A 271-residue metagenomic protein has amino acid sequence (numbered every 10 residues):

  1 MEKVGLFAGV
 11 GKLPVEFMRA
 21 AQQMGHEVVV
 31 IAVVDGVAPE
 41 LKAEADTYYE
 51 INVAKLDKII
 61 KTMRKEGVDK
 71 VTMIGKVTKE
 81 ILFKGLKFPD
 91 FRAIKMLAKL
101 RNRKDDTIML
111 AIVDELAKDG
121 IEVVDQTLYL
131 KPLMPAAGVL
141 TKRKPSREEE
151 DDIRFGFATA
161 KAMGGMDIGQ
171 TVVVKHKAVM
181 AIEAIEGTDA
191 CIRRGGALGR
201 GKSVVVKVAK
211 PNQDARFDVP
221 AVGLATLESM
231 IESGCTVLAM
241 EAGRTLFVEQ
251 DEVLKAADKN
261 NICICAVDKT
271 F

Functional and structural regions predicted by a protein language model:
M1-K3, M24-E27, A45, E66-D69 (+6 more regions): Short coil/turn connectors at secondary-structure junctions
E2-K12, I182, D214-F217, R244-T245: Short, glycine-rich nucleotide/cofactor-binding loops
E2-V33: N-terminal basic/disordered segments at the start of proteins
L6-A8, V30-I31, V71-I74, D105 (+5 more regions): General beta-strand structural signal in soluble alpha/beta enzymes
P14-E16, V37, D114-E115, D119-I121 (+2 more regions): Catalytic domains of riboflavin
A21, N102-D106, E122-E228: Conserved mixed alpha/beta catalytic, RNA-binding, or beta-rich assembly cores of soluble enzyme, regulatory
V34-E66, L86-K95, A190-F271: Feature captures the catalytic cores and cofactor-binding loops of soluble hydro-lyases/lyases that act on carboxylate
L56-Y129: N-terminal glycine-rich phosphate/adenylate-binding segment common to multiple enzyme folds
